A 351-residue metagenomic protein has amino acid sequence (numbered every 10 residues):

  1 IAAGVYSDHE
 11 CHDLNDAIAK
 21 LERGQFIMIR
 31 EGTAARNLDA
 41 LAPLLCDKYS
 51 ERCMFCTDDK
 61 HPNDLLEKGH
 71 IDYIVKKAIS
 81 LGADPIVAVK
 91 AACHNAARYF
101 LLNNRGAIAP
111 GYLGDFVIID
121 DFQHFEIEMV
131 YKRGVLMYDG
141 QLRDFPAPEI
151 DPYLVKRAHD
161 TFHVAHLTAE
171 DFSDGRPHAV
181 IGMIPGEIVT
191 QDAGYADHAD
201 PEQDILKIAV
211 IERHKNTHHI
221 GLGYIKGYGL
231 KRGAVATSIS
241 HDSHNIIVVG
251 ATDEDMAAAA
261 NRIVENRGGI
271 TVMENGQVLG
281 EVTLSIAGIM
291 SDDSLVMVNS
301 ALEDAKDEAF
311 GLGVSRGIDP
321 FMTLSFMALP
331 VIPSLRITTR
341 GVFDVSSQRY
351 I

Functional and structural regions predicted by a protein language model:
I1-M28, A35-F55, L66-S80, V87: Histidine/acidic residue-rich metal-binding segments in metalloenzymes
H12, G32-T33, F122, A251: Structured loop/turn residues at secondary-structure junctions
L14, A34-A35, A92, F125: Conserved beta-strand edge residues that scaffold enzyme active sites
M28-I29, K48-Y49, G106-A107, H124: Short alpha-helix boundary/capping motifs
I29-R30, I119: Conserved beta-strand positions
D58: Active-site glycine-centered loops adjacent to acidic/histidine catalytic or metal-binding residues that shape
H61: Short, glycine/acidic-enriched loop or turn micro-motifs at the edges of active sites
L66-G82, I86-I351: Active-site microenvironment of metallo-dependent hydrolases
